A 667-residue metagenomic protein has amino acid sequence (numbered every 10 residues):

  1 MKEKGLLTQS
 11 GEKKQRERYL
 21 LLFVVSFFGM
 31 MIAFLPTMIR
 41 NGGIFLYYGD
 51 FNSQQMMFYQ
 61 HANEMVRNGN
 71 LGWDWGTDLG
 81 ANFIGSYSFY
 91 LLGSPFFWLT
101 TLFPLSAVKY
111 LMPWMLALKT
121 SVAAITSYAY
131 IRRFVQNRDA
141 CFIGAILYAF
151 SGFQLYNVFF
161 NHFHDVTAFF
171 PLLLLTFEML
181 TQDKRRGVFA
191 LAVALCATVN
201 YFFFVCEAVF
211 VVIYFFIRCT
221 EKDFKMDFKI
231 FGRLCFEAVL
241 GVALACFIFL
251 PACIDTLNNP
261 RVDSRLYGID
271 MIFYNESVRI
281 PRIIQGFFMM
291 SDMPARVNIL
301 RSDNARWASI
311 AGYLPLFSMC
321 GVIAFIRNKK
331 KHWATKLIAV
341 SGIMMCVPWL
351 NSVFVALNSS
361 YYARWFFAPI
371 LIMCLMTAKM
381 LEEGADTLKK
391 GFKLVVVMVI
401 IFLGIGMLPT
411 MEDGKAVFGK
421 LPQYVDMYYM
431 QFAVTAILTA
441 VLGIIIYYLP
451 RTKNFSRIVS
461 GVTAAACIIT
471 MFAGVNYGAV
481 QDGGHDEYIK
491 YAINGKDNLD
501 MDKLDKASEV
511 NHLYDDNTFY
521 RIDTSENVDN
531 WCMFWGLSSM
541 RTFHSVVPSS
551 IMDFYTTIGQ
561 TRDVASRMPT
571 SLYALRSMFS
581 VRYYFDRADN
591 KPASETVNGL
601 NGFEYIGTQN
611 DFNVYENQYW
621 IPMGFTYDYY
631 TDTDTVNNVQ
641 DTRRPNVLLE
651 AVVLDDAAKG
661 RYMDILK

Functional and structural regions predicted by a protein language model:
M1-M38, R233, K453, R457-T463: Start-transfer (signal-anchor) and selected internal transmembrane alpha helices of multi-pass inner/ER membrane
K14, V25, I32, T37 (+5 more regions): Flexible, solvent-exposed extracytoplasmic
S26-G29, A117-R133, D139-T220, R233-C253 (+4 more regions): Membrane-embedded helix bundles of polyisoprenyl
P36-F134, D139-P171, L195, V199 (+1 more regions): Active-site lumenal/periplasmic loops and adjacent helix-entry segments of GT-C-fold, multi-pass membrane
S53-V66, S88, P95, I230-F231 (+4 more regions): Periplasmic/ER-lumenal interhelical loops and adjacent helix-loop junctions in multi-pass membrane proteins
S86-F89, A466-G495, S508-F579, Y619-I665: Extracytoplasmic/lumenal acceptor-recognition loop(s) of multi-pass membrane glycoenzymes
K184, F203, W333-L499: Contiguous transmembrane helix-bundle modules in multi-pass membrane proteins
F224-G232, G321-M345, T542: Membrane-interface helix-loop-helix junctions at transmembrane boundaries of multi-pass membrane enzymes, predominantly
